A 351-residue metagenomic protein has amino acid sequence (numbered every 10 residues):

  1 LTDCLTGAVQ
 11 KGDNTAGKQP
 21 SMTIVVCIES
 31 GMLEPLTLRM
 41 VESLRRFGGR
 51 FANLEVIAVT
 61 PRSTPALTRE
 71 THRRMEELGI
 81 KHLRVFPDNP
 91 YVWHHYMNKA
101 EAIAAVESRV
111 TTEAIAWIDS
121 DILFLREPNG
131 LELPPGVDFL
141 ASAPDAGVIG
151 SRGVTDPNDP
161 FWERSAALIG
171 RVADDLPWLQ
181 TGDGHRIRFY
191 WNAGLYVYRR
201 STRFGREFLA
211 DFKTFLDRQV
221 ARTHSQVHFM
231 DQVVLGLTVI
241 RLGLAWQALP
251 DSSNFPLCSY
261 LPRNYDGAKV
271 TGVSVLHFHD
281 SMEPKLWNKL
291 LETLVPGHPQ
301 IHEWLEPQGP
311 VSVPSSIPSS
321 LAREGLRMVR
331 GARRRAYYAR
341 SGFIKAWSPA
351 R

Functional and structural regions predicted by a protein language model:
D3-R351: Glycosyltransferase catalytic domains, chiefly GT-A lineage
